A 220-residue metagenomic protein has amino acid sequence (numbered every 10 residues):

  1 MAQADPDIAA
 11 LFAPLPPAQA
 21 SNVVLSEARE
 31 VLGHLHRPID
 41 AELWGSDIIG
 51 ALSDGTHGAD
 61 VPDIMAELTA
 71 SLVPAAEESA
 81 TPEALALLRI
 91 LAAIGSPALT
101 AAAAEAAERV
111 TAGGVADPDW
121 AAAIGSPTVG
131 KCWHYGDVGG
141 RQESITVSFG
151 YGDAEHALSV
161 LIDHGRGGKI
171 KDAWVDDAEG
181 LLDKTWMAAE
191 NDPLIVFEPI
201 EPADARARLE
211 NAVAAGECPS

Functional and structural regions predicted by a protein language model:
M1-S220: Non-catalytic terminal/accessory regions
